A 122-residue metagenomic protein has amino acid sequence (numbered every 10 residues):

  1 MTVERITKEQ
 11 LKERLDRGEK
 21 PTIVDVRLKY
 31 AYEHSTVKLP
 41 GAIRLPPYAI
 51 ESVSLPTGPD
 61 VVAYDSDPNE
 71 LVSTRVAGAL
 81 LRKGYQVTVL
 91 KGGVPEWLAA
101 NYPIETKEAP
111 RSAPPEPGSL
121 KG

Functional and structural regions predicted by a protein language model:
M1-R17, P21-T22, K29-V62, D67-G122: Rhodanese-like catalytic fold shared by cysteine-dependent sulfurtransferases and DSP/PTP-type phosphatases
